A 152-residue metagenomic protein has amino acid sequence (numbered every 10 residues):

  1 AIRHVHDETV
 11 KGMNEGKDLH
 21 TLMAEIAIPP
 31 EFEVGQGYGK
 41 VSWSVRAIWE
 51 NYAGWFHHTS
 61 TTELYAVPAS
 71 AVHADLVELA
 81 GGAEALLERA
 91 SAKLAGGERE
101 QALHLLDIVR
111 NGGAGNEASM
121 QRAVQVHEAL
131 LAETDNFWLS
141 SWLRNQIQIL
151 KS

Functional and structural regions predicted by a protein language model:
A1-S152: Accessory terminal helices/loops
